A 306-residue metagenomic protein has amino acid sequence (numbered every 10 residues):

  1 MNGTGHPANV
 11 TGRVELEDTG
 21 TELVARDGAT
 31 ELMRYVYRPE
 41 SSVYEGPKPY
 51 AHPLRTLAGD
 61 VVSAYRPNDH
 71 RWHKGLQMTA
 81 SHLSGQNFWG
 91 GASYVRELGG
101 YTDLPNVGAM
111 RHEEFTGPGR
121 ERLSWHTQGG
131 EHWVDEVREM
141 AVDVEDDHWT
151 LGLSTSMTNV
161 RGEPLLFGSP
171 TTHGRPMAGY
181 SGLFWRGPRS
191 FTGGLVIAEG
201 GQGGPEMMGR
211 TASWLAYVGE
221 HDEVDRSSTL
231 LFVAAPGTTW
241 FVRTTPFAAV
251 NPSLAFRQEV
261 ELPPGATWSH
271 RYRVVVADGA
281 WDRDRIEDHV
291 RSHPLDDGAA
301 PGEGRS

Functional and structural regions predicted by a protein language model:
N2-G75, E145, P164, G168 (+1 more regions): Beta-strand-rich N-terminal accessory domains
E22-D27, G117-S124, L151, Y217: Generic recognition of long tandem-repeat/solenoid scaffolds
Y35-R38, V43-P53, E145-G194: Acidic (Asp/Glu-rich), glycine- and aromatic
A58, W125-G129, M140-V144, M157-R161 (+3 more regions): Beta-strand elements of well-folded, non-transmembrane domains
Q77-D147: Extended, loop-rich substrate-binding clefts of extracytoplasmic carbohydrate-active enzymes
G119-E121, E136-R138, L151-L153, L183 (+1 more regions): Hydrophobic residues positioned within well-ordered beta-strands of beta-sheet architectures
P164-A235: Active-site/ligand-binding surface loops and adjacent short beta/alpha elements that line catalytic pockets across
S228-R305: Beta-strand-rich recognition/accessory modules
